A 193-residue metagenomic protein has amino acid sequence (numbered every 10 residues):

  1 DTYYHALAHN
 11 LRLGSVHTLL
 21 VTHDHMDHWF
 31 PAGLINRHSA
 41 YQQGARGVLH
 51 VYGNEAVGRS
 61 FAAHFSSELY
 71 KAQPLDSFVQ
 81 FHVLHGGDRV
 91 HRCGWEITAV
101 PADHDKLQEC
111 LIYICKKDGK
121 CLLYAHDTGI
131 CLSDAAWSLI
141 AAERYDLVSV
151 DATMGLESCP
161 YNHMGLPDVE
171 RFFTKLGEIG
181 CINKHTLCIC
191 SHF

Functional and structural regions predicted by a protein language model:
D1, V16-P31, Y52-N54, P101 (+3 more regions): Active-site neighborhood of phospho(di)ester-bond hydrolases with catalytic His/Asp-centered motifs
D1-D24, P31-Q42, L132-I140: Pre-active-site segment of Zn-dependent metallo-hydrolases
D1-L11, Q80-W137: Core dinuclear metal-dependent hydrolase active-site scaffold
Y3-L7, A32-S39, F61-S67, P167-G177: Short, well-ordered amphipathic alpha-helices
N10-L11, R37-R46, E68-P74, T174-H185: Alpha-helix termini
V16-H17, R46-H50, D76-Q80, D146 (+1 more regions): Residue-level recognition of the N-termini of beta-strands and the immediately preceding loop/turn
G44-E109: Metallo-beta-lactamase
G129-F193: Cap/insert and terminal regions of metallo-dependent hydrolase folds
